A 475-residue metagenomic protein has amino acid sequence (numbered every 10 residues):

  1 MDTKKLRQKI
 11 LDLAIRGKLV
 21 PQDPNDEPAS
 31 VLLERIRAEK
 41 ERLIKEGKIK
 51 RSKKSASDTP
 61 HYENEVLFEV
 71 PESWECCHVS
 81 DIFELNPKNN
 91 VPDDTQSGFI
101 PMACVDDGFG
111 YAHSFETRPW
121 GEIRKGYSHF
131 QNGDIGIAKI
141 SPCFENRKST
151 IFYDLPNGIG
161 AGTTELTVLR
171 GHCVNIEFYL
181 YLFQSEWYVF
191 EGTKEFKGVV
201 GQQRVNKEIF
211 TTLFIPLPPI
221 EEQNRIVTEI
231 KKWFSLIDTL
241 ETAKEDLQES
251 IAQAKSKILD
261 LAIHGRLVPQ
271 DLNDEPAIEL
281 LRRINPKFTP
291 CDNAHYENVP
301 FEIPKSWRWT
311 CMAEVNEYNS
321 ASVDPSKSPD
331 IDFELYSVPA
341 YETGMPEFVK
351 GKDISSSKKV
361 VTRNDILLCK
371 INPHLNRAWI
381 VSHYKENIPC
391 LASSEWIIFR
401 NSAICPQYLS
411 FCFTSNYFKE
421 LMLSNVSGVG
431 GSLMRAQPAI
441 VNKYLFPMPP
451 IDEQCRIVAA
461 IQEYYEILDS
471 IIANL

Functional and structural regions predicted by a protein language model:
M1, G201-V205, Q248-E249, S432-A436: Short helix-capping and inter-helix turn/linker motifs at the boundaries of alpha-helical repeat units
M1-A38, R42, T212-I284, E420 (+2 more regions): Amphipathic alpha-helical coiled-coil/heptad-repeat segments
K9, K18, H61-N89, I220 (+6 more regions): Non-catalytic DNA-recognition/assembly elements of restriction-modification systems
Q22-E27, K48-H61, P92-F99, K194-F196 (+5 more regions): Short coil/turn segments at secondary-structure boundaries
P28-E69, P276-E302: Phosphate/adenylate-binding "loop-and-lid" substructures adjacent to NTP/NAD/dNTP-binding pockets in NTP-dependent
P60-E65, S80-V91, G98-I135, F152 (+4 more regions): Sequence-specific dsDNA recognition surfaces
F68-D81, R147-T150, T167-L169, C173-L182 (+8 more regions): Catalytic cores of nucleotide-enabled group-transfer and carboxylate-activating enzymes in metabolic and assembly-line
G126-E186, G198-G201, S357-T414, F418 (+2 more regions): A short beta-sheet element
